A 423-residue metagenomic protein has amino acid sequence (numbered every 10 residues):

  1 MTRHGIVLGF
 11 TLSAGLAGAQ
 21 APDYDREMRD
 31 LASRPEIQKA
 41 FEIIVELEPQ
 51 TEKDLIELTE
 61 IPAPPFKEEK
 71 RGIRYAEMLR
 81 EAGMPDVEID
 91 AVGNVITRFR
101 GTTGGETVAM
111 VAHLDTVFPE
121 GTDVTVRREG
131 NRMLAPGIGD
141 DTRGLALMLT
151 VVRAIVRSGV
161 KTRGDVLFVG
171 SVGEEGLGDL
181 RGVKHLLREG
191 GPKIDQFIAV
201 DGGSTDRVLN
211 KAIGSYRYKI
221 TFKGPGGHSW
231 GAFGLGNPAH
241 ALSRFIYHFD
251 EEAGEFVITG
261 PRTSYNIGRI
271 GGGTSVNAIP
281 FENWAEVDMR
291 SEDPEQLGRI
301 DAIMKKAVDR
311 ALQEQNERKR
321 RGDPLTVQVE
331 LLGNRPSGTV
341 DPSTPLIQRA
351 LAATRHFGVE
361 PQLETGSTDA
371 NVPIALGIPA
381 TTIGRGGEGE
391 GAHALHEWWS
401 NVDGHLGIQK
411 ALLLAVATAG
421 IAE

Functional and structural regions predicted by a protein language model:
G5-G15: Bacterial N-terminal signal peptides
Q20-K39, L55, A239-E423: Metal-dependent amide/peptide-bond hydrolase catalytic core, centered on the "pita-bread" metallohydrolase fold
P22-L134: Acidic/His- and Gly-rich active-site-bordering loop/insert found across diverse amide/peptide-bond hydrolases
P62, M110, L114, R128-L177 (+5 more regions): Alpha-helical metal-binding/catalytic segments enriched in His/Glu/Asp
H113-V117, G203-T205, A212-S215, I270-G273 (+1 more regions): Short glycine-enriched loops at secondary-structure junctions
D115-R128, L209-T221, A352: Acidic-glycine-rich active-site phosphate/pyrophosphate-binding loop
R132, G137-I213, V257-I258, S264 (+3 more regions): Acidic/histidine-rich catalytic neighborhood of metal-dependent amide-processing enzymes
